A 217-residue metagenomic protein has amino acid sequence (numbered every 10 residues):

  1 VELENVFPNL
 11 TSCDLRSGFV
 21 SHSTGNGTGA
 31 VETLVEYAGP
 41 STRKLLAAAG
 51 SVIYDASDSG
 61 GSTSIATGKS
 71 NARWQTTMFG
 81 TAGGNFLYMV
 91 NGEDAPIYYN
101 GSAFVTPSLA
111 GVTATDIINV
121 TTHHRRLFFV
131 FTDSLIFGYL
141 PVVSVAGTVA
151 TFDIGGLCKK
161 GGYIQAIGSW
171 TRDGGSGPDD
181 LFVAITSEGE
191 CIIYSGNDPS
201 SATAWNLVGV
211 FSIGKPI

Functional and structural regions predicted by a protein language model:
V1-T63, D116-N197: N-terminal beta-propeller domains
S23-T28, A66-S70, S108-T113, L157-K160 (+1 more regions): Surface loop/turn motifs at the tips and blade-to-blade linkers of beta-strand repeat domains
L34, A72-T81, V120, I164-I167 (+1 more regions): Generic structural motif
L45, I53, I65, T76 (+3 more regions): Hydrophobic beta-strand residues in large extracellular and virion-surface proteins
A56-G84: A broadly used, surface-exposed interaction patch
Q75-V120, R125-F129: Hydrophobic or amphipathic alpha-helical targeting/insertion segments
F79, V112, N119, G174-S176 (+1 more regions): Short, glycine/acidic-rich beta->alpha junctions
T106-P107, Y194-G214: Blade-edge beta-strand/turn elements of extracellular beta-propeller and related beta-sheet repeat scaffolds
